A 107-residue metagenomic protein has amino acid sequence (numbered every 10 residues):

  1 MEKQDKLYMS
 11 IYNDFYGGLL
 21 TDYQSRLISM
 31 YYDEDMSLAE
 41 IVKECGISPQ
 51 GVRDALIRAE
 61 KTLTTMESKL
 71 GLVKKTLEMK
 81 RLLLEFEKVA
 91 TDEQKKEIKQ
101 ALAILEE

Functional and structural regions predicted by a protein language model:
Q4-G17: Short, Lys/Arg-enriched N-terminal segment that forms or immediately precedes the first helix of a structured domain
D22-E34: Short amphipathic alpha helix immediately N-terminal
Y31, L56, L63, E67: DNA major-groove recognition helix of helix-turn-helix
E40-V42, V52: Hydrophobic positions on the alpha-helical face of helix-turn-helix-like DNA-binding modules
S48-P49: Helix-turn-helix DNA-binding motif, specifically the short coil turn and the N-cap/start of the second
T64-E78: Short Lys/Arg-enriched helix C-cap and helix-to-coil transition segments that create basic nucleic-acid-contact patches
R81-E107: Helix-turn-helix/homeodomain-like alpha-helical modules used for DNA recognition and transcription-factor dimerization
